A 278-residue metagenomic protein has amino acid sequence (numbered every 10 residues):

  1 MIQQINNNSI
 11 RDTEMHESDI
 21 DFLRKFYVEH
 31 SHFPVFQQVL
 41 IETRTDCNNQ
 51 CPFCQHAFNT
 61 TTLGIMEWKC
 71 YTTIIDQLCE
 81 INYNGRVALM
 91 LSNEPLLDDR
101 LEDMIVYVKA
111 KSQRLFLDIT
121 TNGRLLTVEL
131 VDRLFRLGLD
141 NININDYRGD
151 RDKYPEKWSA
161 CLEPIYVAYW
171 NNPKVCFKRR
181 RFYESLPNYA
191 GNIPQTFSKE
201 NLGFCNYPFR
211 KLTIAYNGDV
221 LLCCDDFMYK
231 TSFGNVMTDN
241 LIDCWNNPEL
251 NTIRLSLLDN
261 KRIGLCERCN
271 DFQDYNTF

Functional and structural regions predicted by a protein language model:
M1-N59, C224, N240-F278: N-terminal pre-core extensions flanking Radical SAM catalytic domains
F22, T62, N201, Y229-S232 (+1 more regions): Glycine-rich, flexible loop/turn motifs
S31-F204: Conserved glycine-rich "GG(E/T)P / GGGxP" loop and the immediately following alpha-helix in the radical SAM core
L162-P194, D225-D274: C-terminal accessory region of radical SAM enzymes
N206-P208: Short, small/polar residue-rich loop motifs at catalytic or cofactor-binding pockets
I214-A215: Short, acidic, Ser/Thr-enriched surface-loop or helix-capping motifs
